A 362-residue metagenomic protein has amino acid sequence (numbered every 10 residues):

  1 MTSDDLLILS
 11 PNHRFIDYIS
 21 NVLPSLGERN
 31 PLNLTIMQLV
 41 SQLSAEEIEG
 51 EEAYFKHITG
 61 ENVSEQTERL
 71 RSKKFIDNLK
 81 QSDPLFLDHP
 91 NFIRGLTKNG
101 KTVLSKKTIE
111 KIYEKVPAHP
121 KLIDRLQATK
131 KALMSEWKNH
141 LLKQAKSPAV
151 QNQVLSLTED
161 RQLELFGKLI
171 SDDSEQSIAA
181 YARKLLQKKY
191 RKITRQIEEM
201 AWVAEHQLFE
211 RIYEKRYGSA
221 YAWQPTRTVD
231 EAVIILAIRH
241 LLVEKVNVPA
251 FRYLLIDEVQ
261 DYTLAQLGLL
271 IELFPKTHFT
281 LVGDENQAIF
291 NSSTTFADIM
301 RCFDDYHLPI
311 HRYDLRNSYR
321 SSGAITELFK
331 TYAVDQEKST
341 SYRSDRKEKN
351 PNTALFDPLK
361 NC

Functional and structural regions predicted by a protein language model:
M1: Glycine-rich phosphate-binding P-loop
D4, H13-R14, S20-N21, S25-N30 (+4 more regions): Conserved helicase motor core of SF1/SF2 NTP-dependent helicases
I8: Conserved SAM-binding loop
S20, K80-D83, K130, M134-K138 (+1 more regions): Short, amphipathic alpha-helical segments that act as regulatory/interfacial helices in nucleotide-processing proteins
G27-N91, K98-Y113, P117, A132: Conserved P-loop NTPase-based nucleic-acid remodeling module centered on helicase motor cores
T67, R71, R125, N317: Catalytic cores of large soluble enzymes that bind and process phosphate-bearing ligands
F86-Y253, Q266-L267: Conserved helicase NTPase catalytic core signature
